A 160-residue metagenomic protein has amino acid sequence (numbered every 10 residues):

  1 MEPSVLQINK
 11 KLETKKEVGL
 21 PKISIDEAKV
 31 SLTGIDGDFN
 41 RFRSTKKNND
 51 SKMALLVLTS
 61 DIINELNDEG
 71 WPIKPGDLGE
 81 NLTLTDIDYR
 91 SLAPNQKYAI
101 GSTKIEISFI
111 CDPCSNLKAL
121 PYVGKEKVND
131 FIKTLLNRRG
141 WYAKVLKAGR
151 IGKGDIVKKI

Functional and structural regions predicted by a protein language model:
M1-I100, K104, F109, N116: Electropositive, beta-rich accessory/interaction domains or terminal extensions that provide binding surfaces
W71-N81, G124-R139: Short, basic/aromatic beta-hairpin or loop at an interaction surface
L82, Y98, A143-V145, V157-K158: Short beta-strand element of the conserved SAM-dependent methyltransferase core
T83-D86, S91, R139-G149: Short alpha-helix capping/helix-loop boundary micro-motifs
N95, S102, A148, G152-G154: Loop/turn positions that initiate beta-strands
A99, E106, G152, K158-K159: Hydrophobic beta-strand signal
P113-S115, A148-K153, I160: Conserved SET/PR domain catalytic loop and adjacent active-site segment of histone-lysine N-methyltransferases
